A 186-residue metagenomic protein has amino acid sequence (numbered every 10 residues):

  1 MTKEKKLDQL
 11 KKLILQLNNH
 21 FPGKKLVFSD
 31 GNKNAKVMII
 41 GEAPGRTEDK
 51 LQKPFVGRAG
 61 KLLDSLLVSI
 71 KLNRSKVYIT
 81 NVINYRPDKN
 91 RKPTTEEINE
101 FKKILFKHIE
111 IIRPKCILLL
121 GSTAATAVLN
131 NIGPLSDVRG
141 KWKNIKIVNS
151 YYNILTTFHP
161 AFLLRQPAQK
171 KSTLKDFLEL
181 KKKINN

Functional and structural regions predicted by a protein language model:
M1-N186: A polyanion-binding, active-site-adjacent surface
